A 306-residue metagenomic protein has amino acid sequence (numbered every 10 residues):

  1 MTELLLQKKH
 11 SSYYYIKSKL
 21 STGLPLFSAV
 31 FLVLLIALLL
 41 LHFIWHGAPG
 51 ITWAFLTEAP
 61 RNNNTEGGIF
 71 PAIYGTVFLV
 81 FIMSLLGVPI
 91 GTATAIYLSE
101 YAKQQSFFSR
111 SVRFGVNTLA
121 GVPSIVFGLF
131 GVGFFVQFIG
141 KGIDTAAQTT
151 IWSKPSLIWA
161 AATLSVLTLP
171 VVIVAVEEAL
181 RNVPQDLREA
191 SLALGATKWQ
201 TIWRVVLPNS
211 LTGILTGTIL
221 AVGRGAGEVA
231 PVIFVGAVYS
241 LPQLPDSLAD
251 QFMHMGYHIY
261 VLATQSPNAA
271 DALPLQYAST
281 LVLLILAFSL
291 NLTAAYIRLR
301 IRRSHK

Functional and structural regions predicted by a protein language model:
L4-L24, F43-M83, Q105-S106, T150 (+1 more regions): Periplasmic/extracellular loop-to-transmembrane helix junction in inner-membrane transport proteins
A37-L41, P89-I96, V126-L129, W159 (+6 more regions): Membrane-embedded alpha-helices of multi-pass transport/permease systems
N63, G67, V232-L284: Interhelical loop and adjacent transmembrane-helix boundary motif in polytopic membrane transport permeases
G75, V171, E178, Q200-G217 (+1 more regions): Start (N-cap) of specific transmembrane helices in multi-pass transporter permeases
M83-V116, F130, Q137, A294-R303: Transmembrane-helix boundary motif in ABC transporter permease subunits
L98, E177-R188, L192, I219 (+1 more regions): C-terminal transmembrane helix and the adjacent membrane-cytosol boundary/short C-terminal tail of inner/organellar
N117-S165: Generic hydrophobic transmembrane alpha-helix motif, especially the helices
P123, L194-G195, P208: Glycine/proline-centered hinge or cleavage motifs at structural transition points of membrane proteins
